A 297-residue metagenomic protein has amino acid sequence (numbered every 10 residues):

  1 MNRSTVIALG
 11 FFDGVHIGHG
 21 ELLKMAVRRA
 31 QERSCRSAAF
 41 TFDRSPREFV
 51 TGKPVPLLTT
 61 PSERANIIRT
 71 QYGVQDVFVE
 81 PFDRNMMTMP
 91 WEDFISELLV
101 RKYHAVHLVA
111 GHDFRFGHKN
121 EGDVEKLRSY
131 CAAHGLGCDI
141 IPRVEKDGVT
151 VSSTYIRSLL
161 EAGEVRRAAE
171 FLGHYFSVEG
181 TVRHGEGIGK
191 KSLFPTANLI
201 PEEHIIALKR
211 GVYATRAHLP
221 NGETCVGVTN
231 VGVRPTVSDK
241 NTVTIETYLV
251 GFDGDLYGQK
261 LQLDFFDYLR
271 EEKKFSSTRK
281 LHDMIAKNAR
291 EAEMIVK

Functional and structural regions predicted by a protein language model:
N2-T60: N-terminal catalytic cores of NTP/NDP-binding nucleotidyl/phosphoryl-transfer enzymes
H16, I68, L108, A168 (+2 more regions): Residue-level signal for inorganic ion chemistry
A39, V79, I140-I141: A structural preference for short, hydrophobic beta-strand core positions in alpha/beta folds
E48-H134: N-terminal Rossmann-like or analogous alpha/beta NTP/dinucleotide-binding catalytic cores that position adenine
C131-V233: Glycine-rich, Lys/Arg-enriched anion-binding loops that position phosphate/diphosphate groups for phosphoryl
G185-K297: Phosphate/ribose-recognition catalytic cores of enzymes acting on nucleotide-derived substrates
